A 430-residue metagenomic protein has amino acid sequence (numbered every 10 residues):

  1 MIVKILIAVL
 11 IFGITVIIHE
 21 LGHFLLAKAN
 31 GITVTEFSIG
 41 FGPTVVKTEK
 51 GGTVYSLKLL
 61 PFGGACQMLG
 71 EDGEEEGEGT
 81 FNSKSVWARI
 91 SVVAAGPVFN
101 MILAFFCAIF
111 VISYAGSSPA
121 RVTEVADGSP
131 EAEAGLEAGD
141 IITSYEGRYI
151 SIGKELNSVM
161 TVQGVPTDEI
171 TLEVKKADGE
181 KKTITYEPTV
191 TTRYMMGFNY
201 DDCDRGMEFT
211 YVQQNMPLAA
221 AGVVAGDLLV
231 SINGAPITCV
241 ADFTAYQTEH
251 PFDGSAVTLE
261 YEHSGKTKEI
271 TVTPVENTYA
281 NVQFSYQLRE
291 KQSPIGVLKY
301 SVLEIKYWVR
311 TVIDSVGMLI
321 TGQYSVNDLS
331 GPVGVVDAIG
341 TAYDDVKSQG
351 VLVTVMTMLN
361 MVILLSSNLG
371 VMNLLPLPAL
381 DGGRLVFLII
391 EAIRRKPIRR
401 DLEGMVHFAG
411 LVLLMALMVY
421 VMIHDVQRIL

Functional and structural regions predicted by a protein language model:
V3-G77, M372-R394: Small-residue-rich helix-interface/hinge motifs
F12-V16, Q67, N100, A104 (+2 more regions): Alpha-helical transmembrane segments of multi-pass membrane proteins
N30-G31, T35, A115-A132, E137: Alpha-helical transmembrane signal-anchor/signal-peptide segments
G51, F62, A138-I141, A225 (+1 more regions): Short, flexible surface segments
L60-D127, A416: Internal alpha-helical transmembrane segments
T80, K84, M195-A220, L228 (+5 more regions): Functional transmembrane alpha-helices
I90-T123, S158-V162, P166-Q214, A219 (+4 more regions): PDZ/PDZ-like peptide-tail recognition elements
E131-K154, L218-A241, I305: Conserved PDZ fold ligand-binding element
